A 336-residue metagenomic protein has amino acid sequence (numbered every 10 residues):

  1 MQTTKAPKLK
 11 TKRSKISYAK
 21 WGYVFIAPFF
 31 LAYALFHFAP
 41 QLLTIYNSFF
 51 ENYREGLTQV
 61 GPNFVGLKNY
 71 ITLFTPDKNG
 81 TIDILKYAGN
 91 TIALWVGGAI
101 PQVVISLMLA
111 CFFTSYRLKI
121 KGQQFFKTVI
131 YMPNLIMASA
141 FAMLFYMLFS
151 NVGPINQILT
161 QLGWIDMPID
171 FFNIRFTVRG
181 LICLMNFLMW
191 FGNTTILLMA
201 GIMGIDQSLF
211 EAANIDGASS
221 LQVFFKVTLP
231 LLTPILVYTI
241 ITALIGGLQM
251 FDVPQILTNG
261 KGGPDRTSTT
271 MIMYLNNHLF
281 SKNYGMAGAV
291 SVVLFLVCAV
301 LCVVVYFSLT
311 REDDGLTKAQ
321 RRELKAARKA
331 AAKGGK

Functional and structural regions predicted by a protein language model:
M1-K10: N-terminal Lys/Arg-rich, disordered targeting/topogenic segments
L9-K10, K15-A330, G335: A structural signal for multi-pass alpha-helical bundles of membrane permease subunits that mediate small-molecule
